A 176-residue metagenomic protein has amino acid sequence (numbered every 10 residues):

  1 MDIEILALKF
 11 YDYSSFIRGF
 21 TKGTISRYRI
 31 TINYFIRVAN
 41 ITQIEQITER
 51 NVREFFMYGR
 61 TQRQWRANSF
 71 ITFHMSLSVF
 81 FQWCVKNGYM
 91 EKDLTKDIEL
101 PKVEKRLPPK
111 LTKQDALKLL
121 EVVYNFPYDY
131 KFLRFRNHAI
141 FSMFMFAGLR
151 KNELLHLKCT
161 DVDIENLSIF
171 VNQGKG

Functional and structural regions predicted by a protein language model:
M1-G176: Conserved catalytic core of the tyrosine transesterase superfamily
